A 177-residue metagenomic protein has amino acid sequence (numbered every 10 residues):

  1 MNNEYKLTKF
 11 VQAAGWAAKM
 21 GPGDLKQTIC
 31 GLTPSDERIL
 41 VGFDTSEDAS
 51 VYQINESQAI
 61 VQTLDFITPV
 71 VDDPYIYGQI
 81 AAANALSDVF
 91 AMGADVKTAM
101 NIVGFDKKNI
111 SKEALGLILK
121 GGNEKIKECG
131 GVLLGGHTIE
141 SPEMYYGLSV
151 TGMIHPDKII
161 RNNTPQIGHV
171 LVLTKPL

Functional and structural regions predicted by a protein language model:
N2-A91, Q166-P176: N-terminal glycine-rich phosphate/pyrophosphate-binding loops that anchor nucleotide-derived ligands and cofactors
E56-V71, D95-L177: Glycine-rich anion-binding loops of enzyme active sites
